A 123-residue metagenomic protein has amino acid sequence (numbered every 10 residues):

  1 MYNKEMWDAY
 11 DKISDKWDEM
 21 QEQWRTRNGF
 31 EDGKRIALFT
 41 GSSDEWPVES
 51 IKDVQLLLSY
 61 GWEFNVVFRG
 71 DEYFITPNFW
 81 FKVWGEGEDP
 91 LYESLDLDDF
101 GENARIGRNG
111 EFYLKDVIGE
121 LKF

Functional and structural regions predicted by a protein language model:
M1-Y2: Gram-positive cell-envelope targeting signals
M6-W7, V54, F100, V117: Hydrophobic/aromatic residues in well-formed alpha-helices
W7-I36, S59-W62, V66-V67, E72-N109: Acidic, low-complexity, intrinsically disordered interaction modules
D32, S42-S43: Extended repeat- or IDR-based interaction platforms in eukaryotic proteins
S43-V67: Short acidic, Pro/Gly- and aromatic-enriched capping/linker segments at domain boundaries
N109-I118: C-terminal partner/receptor-binding element of secreted or periplasmic proteins
G119-F123: Short acidic DE-rich linear segments
